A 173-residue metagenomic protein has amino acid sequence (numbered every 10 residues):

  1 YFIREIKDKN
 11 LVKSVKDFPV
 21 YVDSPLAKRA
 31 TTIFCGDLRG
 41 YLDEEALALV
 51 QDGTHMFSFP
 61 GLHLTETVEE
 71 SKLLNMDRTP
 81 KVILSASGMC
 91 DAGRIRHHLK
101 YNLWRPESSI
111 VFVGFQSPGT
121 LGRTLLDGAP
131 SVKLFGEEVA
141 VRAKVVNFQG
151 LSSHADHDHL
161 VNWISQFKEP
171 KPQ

Functional and structural regions predicted by a protein language model:
Y1-Q173: Acidic/His-rich, metal-assisted hydrolase cores and their charged scaffolds
